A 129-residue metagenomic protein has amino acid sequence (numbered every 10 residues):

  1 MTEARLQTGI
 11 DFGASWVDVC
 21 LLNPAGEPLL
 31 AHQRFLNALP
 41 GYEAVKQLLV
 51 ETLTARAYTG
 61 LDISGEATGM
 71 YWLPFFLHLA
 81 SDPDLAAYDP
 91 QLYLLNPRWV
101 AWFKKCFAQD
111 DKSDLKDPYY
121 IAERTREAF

Functional and structural regions predicted by a protein language model:
M1-F129: Phosphate- and other anionic-substrate recognition elements at nucleic-acid/protein interfaces
